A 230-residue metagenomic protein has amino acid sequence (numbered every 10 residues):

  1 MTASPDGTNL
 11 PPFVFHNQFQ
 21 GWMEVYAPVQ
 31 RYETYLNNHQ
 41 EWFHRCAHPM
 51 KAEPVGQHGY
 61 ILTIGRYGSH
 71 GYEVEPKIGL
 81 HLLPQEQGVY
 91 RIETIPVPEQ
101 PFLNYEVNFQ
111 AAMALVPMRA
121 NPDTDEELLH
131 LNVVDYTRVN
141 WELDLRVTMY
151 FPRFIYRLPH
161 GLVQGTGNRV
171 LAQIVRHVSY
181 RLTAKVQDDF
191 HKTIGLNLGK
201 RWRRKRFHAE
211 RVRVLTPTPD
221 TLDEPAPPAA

Functional and structural regions predicted by a protein language model:
M1-E75, G79-H81: Hydrophobic ligand-binding cavity/cleft-lining segments
T2-P5, H191-A230: Charge-rich (especially acidic), low-complexity segments
G7-P11, E99-L103, L131: Outer-membrane beta-barrel proteins
G21-V29, R66-H70, L82-G88, P96-P98 (+3 more regions): Beta-strand elements of well-folded, non-transmembrane domains
H39, I92-P96: Acidic, aromatic-enriched beta-alpha/helix-loop junctions
G56-Y60, V74-I78, E86-Y90, V107-A111 (+1 more regions): A generic structural signal for short beta-strands and their flanking turns/coil linkers
F102-N168: Beta-strand/loop substructures that line and gate deep hydrophobic ligand-binding cavities in soluble
L158-A209: A conserved amphipathic terminal alpha-helix motif
